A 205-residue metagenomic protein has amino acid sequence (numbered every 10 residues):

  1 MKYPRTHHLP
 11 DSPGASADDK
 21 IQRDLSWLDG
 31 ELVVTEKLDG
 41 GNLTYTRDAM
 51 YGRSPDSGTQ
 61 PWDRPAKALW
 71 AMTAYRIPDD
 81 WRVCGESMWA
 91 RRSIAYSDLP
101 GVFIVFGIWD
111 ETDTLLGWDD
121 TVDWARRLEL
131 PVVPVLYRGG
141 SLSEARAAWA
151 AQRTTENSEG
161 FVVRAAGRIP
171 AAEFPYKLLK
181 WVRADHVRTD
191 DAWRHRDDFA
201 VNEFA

Functional and structural regions predicted by a protein language model:
M1-A205: Core nucleotide-handling region used for phosphoryl-transfer chemistry
